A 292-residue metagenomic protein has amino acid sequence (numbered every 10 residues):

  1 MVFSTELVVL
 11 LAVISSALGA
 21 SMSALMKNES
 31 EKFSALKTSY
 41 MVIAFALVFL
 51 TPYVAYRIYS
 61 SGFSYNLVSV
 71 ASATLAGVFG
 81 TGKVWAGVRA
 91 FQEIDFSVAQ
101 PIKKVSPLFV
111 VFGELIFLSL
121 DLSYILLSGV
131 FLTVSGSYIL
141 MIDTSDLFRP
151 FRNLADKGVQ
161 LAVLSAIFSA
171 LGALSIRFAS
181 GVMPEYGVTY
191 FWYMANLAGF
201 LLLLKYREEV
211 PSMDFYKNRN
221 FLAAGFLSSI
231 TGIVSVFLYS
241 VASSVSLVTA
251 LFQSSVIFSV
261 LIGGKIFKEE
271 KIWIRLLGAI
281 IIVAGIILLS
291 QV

Functional and structural regions predicted by a protein language model:
M1-L7, Y56-V68, G113-L126, R177-P184 (+2 more regions): Helix-coil boundary and interhelical linker segments in multi-pass alpha-helical membrane proteins
M1-V13, V105-I167, L171, E270-V292: Juxtamembrane helix-loop boundary signature in multi-pass membrane transporters
M1-V78, G82-I94, I142-L161, M194-A224 (+2 more regions): Membrane-interface interhelical linkers
A12, S39-Y40, A73, Q100-K103 (+5 more regions): Hydrophobic/aromatic positions within or immediately flanking transmembrane alpha-helices of multi-pass small-molecule
S15, S69-G77, L120-V134, P184-A195: Alpha-helical transmembrane segments
A17-A20, T51, G77-G82, P107-F112 (+8 more regions): Hydrophobic/small/kink-forming positions within alpha-helical transmembrane segments of polytopic membrane proteins
A35-L36, F96, L122, E185-Y186 (+2 more regions): Membrane-helix interface/capping residues of multi-pass secondary transporters
A44-F49, I102-F117, A195-G199, T231-V234 (+2 more regions): Alpha-helical transmembrane segments of compact multi-pass small-molecule transporters, enriched in specific families
